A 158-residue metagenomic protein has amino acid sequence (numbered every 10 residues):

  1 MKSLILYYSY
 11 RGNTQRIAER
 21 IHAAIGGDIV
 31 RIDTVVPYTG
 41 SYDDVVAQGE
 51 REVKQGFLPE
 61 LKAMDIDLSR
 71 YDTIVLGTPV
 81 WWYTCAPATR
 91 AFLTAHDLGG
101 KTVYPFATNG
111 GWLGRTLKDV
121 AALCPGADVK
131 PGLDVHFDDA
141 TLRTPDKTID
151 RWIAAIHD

Functional and structural regions predicted by a protein language model:
M1-L76, Y83-C85, R90, T94 (+1 more regions): N-terminal beta1-alpha1-beta2 submodule of the flavodoxin-like/Rossmannoid cofactor-binding fold
I5, L76, P105-A107, P131: Structural beta-sheet core signal
D28, D128-P131: Conserved beta-strand segments of alpha/beta enzyme cores
Y71-D72, G100-K101, A127: Short, well-ordered alpha-helix to beta-strand connector turns
P79-W82, N109: Short glycine-rich anion-binding loops that position phosphate/pyrophosphate groups of nucleotides and phosphorylated
T94-G100, L123-P125: Short, conserved loop/helix-junction motifs that constitute active-site signature segments in enzyme catalytic cores
G111-L123: Glycine-rich, charge-decorated loop segments at or immediately adjacent to ligand/cofactor-binding or catalytic sites
K130-D158: Glycine-rich phosphate/pyrophosphate-binding loop and the adjoining helix
